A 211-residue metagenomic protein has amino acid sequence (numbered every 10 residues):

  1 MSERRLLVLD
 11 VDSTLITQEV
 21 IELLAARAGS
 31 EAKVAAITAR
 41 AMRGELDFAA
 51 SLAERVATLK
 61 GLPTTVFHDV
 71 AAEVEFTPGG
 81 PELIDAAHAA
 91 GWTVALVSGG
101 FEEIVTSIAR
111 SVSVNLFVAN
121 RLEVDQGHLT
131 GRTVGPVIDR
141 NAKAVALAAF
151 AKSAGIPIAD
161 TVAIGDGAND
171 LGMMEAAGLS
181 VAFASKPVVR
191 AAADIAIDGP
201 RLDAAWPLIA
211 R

Functional and structural regions predicted by a protein language model:
M1-L122: Alpha-helical substrate-recognition element adjacent to the catalytic core
A71-R211: C-terminal cap/substrate-recognition subdomain and adjoining C-terminal extension of metal-dependent phosphatase-like
